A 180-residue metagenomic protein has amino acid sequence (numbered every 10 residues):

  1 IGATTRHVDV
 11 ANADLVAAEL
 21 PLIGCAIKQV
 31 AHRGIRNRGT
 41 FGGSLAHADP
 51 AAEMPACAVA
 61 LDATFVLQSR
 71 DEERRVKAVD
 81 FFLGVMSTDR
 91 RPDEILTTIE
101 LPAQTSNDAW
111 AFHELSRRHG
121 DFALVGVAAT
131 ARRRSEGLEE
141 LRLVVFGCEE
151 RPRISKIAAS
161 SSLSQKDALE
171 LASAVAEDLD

Functional and structural regions predicted by a protein language model:
I1-D180: C-terminal structural segment of proteins
